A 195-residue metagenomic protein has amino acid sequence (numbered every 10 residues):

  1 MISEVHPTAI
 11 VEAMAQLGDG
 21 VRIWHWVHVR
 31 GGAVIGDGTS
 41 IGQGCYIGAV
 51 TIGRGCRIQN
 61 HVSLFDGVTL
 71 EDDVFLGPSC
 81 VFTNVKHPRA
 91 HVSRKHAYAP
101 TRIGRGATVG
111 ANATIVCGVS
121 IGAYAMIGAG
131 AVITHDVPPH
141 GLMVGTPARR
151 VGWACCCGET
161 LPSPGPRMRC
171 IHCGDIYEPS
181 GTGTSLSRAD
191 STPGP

Functional and structural regions predicted by a protein language model:
I2-P7, E12-A15, R22-S120, T146 (+2 more regions): Flexible, glycine/small-residue-enriched loop-and-beta-strand segment within the central core of proteins
A123-M126, G130-V132: Internal alpha/beta core interface subdomains
P138, R149-R150, P164-G165: Flanking scaffold residues of small Cys/His-coordinated metal-binding clusters
C155, C170-C173: Short cysteine-rich clusters marking metal-coordination/redox-active sites
G158-L161, I176: Cys/His-rich metal-chelating microdomains
S163-G165, E178-T182: Short, non-ligating residues that shape and space the ligands of small metal-coordination modules and catalytic
P164-R167, P195: Intrinsically disordered, low-complexity terminal tails/loops enriched in metal-binding residues
T184-P195: Short, intrinsically disordered terminal segments enriched in charged and Pro/Gly residues
